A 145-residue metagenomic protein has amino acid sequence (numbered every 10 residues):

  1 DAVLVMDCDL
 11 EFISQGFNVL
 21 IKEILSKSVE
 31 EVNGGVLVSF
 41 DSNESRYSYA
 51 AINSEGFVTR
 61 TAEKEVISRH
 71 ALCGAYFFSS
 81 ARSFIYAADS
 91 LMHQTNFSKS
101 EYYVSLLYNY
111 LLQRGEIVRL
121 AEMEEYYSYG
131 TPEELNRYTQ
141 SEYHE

Functional and structural regions predicted by a protein language model:
D1, V32-N33, G56, E116-V118: A structural micro-motif
D1-S48: Conserved beta-loop-beta/alpha segment of the NTase-like Rossmann-fold superfamily that binds/positions NTPs
L4-M6, E44, E55, L72 (+1 more regions): A generic, residue-level signal for flexible/boundary positions that often mark functional hotspots
D9, N53, S128: Acidic active-site catalytic centers that drive phospho-/nucleotidyl reactions and related ester hydrolyses
R46-A50, C73-G74: Adenylate-forming
A51-F57: Short acidic-glycine loop/turn motifs at beta-strand connectors
F57-S128, E133-N136, Q140-H144: Catalytic-core segments of class I nucleotidyltransferases/pyrophosphorylases that form NMP-activated intermediates
